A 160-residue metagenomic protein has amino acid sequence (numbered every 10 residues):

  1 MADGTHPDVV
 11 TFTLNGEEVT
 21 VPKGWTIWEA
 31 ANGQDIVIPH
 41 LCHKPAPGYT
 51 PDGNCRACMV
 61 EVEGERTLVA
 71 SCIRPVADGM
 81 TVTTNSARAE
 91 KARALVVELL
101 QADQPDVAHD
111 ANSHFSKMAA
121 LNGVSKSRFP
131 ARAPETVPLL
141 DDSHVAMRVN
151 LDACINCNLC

Functional and structural regions predicted by a protein language model:
M1-V9: Terminal leader/tail segments of proteins
F12, G16-D78: N-terminal cofactor/phosphate-binding cores enriched in small/glycine residues, especially glycine-rich loops such as
R56-C160: Fe-S ferredoxin-like electron-transfer domains and their immediately adjacent linker/connector regions across
